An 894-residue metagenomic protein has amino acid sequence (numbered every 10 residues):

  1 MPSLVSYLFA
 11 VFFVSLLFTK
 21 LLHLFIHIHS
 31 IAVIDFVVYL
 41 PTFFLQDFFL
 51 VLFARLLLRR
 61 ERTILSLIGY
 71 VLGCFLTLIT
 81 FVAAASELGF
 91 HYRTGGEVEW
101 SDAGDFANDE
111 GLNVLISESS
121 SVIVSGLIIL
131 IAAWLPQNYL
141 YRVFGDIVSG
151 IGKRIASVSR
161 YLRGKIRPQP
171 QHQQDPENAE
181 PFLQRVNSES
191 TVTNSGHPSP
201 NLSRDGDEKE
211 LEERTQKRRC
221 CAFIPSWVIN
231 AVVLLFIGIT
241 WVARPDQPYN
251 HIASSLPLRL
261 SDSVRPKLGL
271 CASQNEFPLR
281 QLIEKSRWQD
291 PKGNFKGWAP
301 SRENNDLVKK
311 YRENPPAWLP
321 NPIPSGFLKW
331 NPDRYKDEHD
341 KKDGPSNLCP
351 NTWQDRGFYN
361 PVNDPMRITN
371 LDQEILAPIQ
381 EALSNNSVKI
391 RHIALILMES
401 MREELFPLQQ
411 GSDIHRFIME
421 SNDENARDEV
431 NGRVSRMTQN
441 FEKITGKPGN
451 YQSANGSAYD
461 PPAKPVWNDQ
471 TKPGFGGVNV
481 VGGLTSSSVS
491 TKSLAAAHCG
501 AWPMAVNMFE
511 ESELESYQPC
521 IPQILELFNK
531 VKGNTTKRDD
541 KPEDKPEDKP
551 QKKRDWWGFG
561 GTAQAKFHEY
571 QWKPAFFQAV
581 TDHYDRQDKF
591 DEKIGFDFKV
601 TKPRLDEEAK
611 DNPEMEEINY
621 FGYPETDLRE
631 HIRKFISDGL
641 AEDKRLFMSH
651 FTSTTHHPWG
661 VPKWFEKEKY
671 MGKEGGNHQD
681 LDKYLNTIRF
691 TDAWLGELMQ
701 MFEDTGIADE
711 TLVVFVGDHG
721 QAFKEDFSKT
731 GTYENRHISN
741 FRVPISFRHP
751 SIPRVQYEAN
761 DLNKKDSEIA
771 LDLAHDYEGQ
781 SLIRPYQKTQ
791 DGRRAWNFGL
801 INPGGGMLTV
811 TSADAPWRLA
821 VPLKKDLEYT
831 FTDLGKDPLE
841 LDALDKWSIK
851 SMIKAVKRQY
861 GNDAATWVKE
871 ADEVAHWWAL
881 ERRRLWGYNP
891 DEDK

Functional and structural regions predicted by a protein language model:
M1-P322, A855, E881, L885-K894: Transmembrane and membrane-interface helices of multi-pass, inner-membrane envelope-modifying transferases
F36-V38, V506-S512, M615-Y620, D680-N686 (+4 more regions): Active-site rim elements
D47-V51, P350-N360, P378-I379, S384 (+7 more regions): A long, amphipathic alpha-helix that forms part of the scaffold/cap immediately adjacent to metal-dependent active
R204-G206, V233-F236, A243-L395, S400-M671: Active-site-proximal alpha/beta segments of enzymes that process anionic O-linked groups
Q409-I414, E703, I707-P753: Histidine-centered active-site microenvironments of extracellular/periplasmic hydrolases and transferases
G477-N507, M671, T730-H775: Substrate-binding rim/cap in mid-to-C-terminal beta-strand-loop elements of soluble/periplasmic
K552, W557-T562, N612-E616, Y623 (+1 more regions): Phosphate/adenylate-binding glycine loop and adjacent helical scaffold
